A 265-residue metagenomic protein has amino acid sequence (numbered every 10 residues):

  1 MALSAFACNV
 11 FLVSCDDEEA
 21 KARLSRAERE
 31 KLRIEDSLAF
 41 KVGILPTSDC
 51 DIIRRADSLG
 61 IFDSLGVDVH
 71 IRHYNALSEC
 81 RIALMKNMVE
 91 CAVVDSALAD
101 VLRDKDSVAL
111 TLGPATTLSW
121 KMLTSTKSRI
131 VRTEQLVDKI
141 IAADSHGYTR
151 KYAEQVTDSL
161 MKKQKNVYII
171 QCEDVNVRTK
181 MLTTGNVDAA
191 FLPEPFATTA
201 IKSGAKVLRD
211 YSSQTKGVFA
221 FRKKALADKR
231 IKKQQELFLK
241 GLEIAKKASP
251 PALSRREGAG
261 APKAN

Functional and structural regions predicted by a protein language model:
M1-N9: Bacterial N-terminal signal peptides
L12-S14: C-terminal motif of bacterial Sec signal peptides marking the signal peptidase cleavage site
D16-E18: Bacterial signal peptide processing site
K21-K165, I170-C172, D188-L192, K206-S213: Short, glycine-/small- and polar/acidic-enriched structural segments that line small-molecule recognition paths
R26-R29, M181, F219, G258-A259: Sequence-pattern detector for short linear motifs and compositional/periodic biases rather than a specific fold
S96-A97, S159, N166-A252: Pocket-lining segment of extracytoplasmic ligand-binding domains
P250-A264: Intrinsic disorder/low-complexity segments
